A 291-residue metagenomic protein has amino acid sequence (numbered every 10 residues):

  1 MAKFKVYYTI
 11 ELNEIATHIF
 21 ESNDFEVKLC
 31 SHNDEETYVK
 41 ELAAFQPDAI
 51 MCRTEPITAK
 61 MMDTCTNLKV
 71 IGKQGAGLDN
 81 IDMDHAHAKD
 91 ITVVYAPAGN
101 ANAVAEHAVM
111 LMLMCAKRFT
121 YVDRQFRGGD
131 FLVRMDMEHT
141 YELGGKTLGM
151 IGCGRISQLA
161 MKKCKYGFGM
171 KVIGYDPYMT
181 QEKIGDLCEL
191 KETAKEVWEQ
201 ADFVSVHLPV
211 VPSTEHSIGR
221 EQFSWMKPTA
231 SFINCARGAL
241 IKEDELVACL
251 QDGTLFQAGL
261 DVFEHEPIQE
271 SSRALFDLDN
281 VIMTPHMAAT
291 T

Functional and structural regions predicted by a protein language model:
M1-V94, G219: An N-terminal-biased, well-structured beta-alpha scaffold segment characteristic of Rossmann-like dinucleotide-binding
K3, H87, V94-A105, Y121 (+2 more regions): C-terminal helix-to-coil terminal segments
F25, I91, C188-E189, N280-I282: Short, conserved active-site loop motifs that form the nucleotide-linked donor/cofactor pocket
A43, A59-M62, P177-R273: Rossmann-like adenosine-cofactor binding region
D48-A49, V70, F203, S231 (+2 more regions): Short, Asp-centered acidic motifs that coordinate Mg2+ and/or phosphate in catalytic or ligand-binding sites
T54, G75, L208, C235-A236 (+1 more regions): Glycine-rich, N-terminal phosphate-binding loop of Rossmann-like dinucleotide-binding domains
K89, P97-T147, L159-G167: Phosphate-binding beta-alpha-beta segment of Rossmann-like dinucleotide-binding domains, i.e., the NAD(P)
C153-G154: Glycine-rich Rossmann-fold phosphate-binding loop(s) that bind the pyrophosphate of adenine dinucleotide cofactors
